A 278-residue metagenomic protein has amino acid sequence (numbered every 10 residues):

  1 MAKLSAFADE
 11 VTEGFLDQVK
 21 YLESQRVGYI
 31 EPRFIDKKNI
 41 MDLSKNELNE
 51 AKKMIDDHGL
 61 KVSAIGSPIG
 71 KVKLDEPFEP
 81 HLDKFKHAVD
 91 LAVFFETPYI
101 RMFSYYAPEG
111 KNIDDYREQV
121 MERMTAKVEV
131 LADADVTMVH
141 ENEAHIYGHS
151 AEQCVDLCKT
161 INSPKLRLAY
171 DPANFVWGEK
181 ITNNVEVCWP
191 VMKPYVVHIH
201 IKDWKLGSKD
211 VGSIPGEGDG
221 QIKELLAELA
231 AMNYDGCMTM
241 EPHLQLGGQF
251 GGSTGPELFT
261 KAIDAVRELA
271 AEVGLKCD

Functional and structural regions predicted by a protein language model:
M1-A8, T12-G28, K52, D56-G59 (+3 more regions): Histidine-acidic metal/acid-base catalytic patches
A2-L16, N39-N49, H81-F85: N-terminal-biased segments
A8, I40-M41, F78, R117 (+2 more regions): A generic secondary-structure micro-motif detector that highlights 1-2 residue hydrophobic/ambivalent hotspots embedded
E10-T12, F34-D36, P68-K71, S104-P108 (+4 more regions): Active-site-proximal loop/turn and secondary-structure-junction residues that shape catalytic pockets, frequently
E13-K20, M54-D57, K73-Y170, W177-E179 (+2 more regions): Active-site acidic/histidine proton-transfer and metal-coordination neighborhood in alpha/beta enzyme cores
E31, A64-G66, R101, V139 (+2 more regions): Conserved beta-strand positions in the central sheet of alpha/beta enzyme cores
E31-I55, Y105-K111: Glycine-rich, proline-tolerant flexible connector loops at the mouths of alpha/beta enzymes
K37-N39, K71-D75, Y106-I113, V176-E179 (+2 more regions): A short acidic, helix-capping loop that chelates divalent metal ions and anchors anionic groups
